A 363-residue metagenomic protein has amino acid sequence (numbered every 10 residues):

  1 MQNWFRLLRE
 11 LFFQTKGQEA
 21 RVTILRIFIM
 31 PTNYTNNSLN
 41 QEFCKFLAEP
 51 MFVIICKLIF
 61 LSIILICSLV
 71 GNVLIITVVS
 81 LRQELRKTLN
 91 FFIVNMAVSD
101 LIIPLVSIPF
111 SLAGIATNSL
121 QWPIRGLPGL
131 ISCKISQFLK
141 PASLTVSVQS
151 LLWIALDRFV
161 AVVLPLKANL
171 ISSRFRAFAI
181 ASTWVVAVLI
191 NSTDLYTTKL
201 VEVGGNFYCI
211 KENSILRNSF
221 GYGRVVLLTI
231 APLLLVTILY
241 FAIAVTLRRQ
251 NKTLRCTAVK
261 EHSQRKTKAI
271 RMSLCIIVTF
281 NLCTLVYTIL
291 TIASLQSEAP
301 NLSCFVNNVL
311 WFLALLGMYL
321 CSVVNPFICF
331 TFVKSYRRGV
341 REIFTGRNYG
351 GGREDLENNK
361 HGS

Functional and structural regions predicted by a protein language model:
M1-V70: Extracellular N-terminal segment of 7TM GPCRs
N37-L47, T117-A142, R176, L189-A231 (+1 more regions): Loop architecture of class A 7-transmembrane GPCRs
P50-S62, L89-W153, A168: Extracellular TM2-ECL1-early TM3 structural module of rhodopsin-like
K57-F60, I64, M96, R176-T183 (+3 more regions): Hydrophobic alpha-helical transmembrane segments of polytopic
N90, V94-A97, L144, A177-A181 (+1 more regions): Internal alpha-helical transmembrane segments of multi-pass membrane proteins, especially GPCRs
S99, V245-Y287: Intracellular effector-coupling site of seven-transmembrane GPCRs, centered on the ICL3-to-TM6 transition
I102, V106-S107, A113-S119, L139-W153 (+4 more regions): Fourth transmembrane helix
L282, T288-I292, V309-N359: Seventh transmembrane helix
